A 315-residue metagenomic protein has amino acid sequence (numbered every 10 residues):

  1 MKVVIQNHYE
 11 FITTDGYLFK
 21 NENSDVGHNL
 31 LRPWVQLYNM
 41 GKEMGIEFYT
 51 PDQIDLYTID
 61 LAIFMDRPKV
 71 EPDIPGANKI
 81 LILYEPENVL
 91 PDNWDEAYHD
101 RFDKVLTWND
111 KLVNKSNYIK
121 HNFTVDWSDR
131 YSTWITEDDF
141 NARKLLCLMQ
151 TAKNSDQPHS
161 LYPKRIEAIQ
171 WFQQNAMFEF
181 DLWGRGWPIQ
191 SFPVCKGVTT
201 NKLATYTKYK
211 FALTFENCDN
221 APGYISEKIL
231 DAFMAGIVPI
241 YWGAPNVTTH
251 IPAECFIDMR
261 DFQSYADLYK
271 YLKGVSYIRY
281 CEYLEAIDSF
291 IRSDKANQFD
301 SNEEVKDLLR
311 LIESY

Functional and structural regions predicted by a protein language model:
M1-F64, P68-L83, D95-Y315: Pol beta-like nucleotidyltransferase catalytic core
L83-L90: A short, histidine- and acid-enriched strand-loop-helix "catalytic/donor-clamping" loop that lines the nucleotide-sugar
